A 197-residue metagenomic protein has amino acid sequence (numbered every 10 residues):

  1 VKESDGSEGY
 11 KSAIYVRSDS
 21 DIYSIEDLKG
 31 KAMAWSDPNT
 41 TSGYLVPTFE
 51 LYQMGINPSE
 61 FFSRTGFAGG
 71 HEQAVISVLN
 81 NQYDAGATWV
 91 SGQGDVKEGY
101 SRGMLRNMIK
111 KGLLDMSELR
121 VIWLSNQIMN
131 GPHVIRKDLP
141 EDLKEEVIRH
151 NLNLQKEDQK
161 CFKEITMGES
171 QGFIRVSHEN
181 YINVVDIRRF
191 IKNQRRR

Functional and structural regions predicted by a protein language model:
V1-I22: Short, glycine-/small- and polar/acidic-enriched structural segments that line small-molecule recognition paths
G6, I25-D27, W123-Q127: Short, flexible turn/loop "capping" segments at secondary-structure junctions
A13-Y15, S36-S42, V185: Short acidic/polar alpha-helix capping motifs at helix-coil junctions
V16-D37: Flexible hinge/capping segments at coil-to-helix
S18, D37, G55, Q82 (+4 more regions): Sec/Tat-exported extracytoplasmic proteins
I25, T48, V75, K144 (+1 more regions): Extracytoplasmic/secreted envelope proteins and their assembly/folding machinery, especially bacterial periplasmic
A32-A34, P38-P140: Pocket-lining segment of extracytoplasmic ligand-binding domains
I135-R197: An extracytoplasmic/periplasmic, membrane-proximal ligand-sensing/linker region
